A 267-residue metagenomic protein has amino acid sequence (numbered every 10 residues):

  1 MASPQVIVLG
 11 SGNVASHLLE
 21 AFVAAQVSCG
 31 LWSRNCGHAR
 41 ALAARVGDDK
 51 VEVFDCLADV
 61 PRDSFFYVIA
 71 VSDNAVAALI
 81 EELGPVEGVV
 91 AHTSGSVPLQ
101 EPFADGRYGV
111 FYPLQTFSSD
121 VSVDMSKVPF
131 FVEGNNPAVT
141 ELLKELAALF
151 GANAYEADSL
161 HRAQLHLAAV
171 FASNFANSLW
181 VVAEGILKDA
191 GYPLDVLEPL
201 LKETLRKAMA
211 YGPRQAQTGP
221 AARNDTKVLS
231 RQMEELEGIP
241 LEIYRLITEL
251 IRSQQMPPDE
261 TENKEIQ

Functional and structural regions predicted by a protein language model:
M1-A58: NAD(P)+-binding Rossmann beta1-loop-alpha1 motif at the extreme N-terminus of oxidoreductases
S3, E87, K127: Phosphate-coordination loops involved in phosphoryl transfer and adenosine-cofactor binding
I7, L31, V68-I69, V132: Conserved SAM-binding loop
L18, A25, G37-R45, D105-R107 (+1 more regions): Internal alpha-helical scaffold of NAD(P)-dependent oxidoreductase catalytic cores
C36-S122: Rossmann-like NAD(P)(H) cofactor-binding subdomain of soluble oxidoreductases
V68, A169-A172, A176, E237 (+2 more regions): Amphipathic, non-transmembrane alpha-helical scaffold segments
D195-Q267: NAD(P)-dependent Rossmann-like dehydrogenase/reductase catalytic/cofactor-binding core
